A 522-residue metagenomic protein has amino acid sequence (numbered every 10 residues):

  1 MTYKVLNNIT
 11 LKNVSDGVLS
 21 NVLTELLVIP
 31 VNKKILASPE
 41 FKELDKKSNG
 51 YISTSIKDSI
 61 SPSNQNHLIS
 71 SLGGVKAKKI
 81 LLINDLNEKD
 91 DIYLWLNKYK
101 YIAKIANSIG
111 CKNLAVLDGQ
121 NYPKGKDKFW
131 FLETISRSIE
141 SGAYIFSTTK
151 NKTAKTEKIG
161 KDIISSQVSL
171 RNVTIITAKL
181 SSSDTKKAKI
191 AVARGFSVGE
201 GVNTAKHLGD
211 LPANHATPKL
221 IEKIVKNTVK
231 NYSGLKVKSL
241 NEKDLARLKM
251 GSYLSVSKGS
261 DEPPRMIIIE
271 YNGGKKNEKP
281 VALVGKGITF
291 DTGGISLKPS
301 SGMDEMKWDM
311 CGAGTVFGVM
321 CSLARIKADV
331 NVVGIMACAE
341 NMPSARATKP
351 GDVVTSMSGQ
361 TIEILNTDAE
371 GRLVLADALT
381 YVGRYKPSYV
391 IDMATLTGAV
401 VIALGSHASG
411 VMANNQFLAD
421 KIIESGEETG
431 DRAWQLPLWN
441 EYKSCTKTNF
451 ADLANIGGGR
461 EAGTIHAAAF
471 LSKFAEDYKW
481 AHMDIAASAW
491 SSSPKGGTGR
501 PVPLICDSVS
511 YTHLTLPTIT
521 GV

Functional and structural regions predicted by a protein language model:
T2-P280, V284-G287: Short amphipathic alpha-helical segment within the helicase RecA-like ATPase core that mediates nucleic-acid
T2-V5, N21, Y51, S59-I60 (+2 more regions): A generic structural signal for tightly packed, nonpolar segments enriched in small/aliphatic residues
S15, S71-L72, K158, D291 (+3 more regions): Intrinsically disordered, low-complexity segments enriched in small/polar residues
K34, N121, A339-N341, T397-G398 (+1 more regions): Residue-level marker for beta-strand->alpha-helix junctions and adjacent short loops that shape enzyme
K128-F131, A467, L471, P517-T518: Short, positively charged, low-complexity/disordered linker segments
H513-V522: Single conserved hydrophobic/aromatic residue that forms the stacking wall/gate of nucleotide- or nucleobase-binding
